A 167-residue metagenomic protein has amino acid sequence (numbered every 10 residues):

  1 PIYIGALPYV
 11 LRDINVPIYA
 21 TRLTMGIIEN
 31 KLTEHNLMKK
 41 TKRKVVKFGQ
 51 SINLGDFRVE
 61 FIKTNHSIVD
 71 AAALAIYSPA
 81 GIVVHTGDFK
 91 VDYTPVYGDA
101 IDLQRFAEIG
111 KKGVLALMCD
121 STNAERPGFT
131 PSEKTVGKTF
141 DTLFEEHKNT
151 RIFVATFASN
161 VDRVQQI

Functional and structural regions predicted by a protein language model:
P1-Q166: His/Asp/Glu-rich metal-coordinating catalytic cores of metallo-dependent phosphodiesterases/hydrolases acting on
